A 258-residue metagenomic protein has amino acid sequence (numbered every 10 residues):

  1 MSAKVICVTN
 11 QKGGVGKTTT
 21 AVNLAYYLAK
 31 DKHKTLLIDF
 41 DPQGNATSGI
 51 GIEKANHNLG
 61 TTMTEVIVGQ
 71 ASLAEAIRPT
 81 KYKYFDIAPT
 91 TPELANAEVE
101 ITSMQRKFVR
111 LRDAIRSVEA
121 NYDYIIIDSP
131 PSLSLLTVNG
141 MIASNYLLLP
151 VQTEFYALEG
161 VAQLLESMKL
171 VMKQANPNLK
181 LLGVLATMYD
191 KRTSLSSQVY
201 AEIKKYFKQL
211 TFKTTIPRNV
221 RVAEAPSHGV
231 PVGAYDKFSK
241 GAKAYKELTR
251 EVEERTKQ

Functional and structural regions predicted by a protein language model:
M1-Q258: P-loop NTP-binding core
